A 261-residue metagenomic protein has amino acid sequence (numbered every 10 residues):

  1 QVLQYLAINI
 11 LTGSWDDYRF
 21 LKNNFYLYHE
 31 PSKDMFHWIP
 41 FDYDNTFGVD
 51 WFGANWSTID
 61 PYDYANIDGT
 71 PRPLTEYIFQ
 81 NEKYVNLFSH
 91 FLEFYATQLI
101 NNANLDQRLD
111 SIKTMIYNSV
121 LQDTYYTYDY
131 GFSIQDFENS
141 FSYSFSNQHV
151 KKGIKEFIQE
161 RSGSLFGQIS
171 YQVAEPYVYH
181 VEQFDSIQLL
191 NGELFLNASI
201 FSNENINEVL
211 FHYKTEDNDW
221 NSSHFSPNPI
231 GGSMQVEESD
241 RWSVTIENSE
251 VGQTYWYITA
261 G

Functional and structural regions predicted by a protein language model:
Q1-F20, N24-E193, E204: Middle-to-C-terminal accessory/interaction subdomains
L165-G261: Glycan-association/targeting regions that enable binding to alpha-glucans and other polysaccharides
